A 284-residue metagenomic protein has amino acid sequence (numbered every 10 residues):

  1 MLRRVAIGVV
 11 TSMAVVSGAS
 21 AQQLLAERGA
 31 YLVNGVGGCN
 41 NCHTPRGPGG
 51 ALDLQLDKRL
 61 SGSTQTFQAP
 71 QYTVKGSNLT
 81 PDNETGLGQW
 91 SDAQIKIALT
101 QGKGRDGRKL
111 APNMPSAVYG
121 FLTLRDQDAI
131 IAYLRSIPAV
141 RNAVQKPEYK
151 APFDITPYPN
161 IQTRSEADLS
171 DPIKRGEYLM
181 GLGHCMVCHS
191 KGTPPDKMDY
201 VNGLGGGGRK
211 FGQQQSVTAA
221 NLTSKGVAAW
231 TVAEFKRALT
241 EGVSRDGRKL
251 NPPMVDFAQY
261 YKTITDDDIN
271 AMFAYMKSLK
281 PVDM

Functional and structural regions predicted by a protein language model:
A6-V16: Bacterial N-terminal signal peptides
S17-N34, G47-A51, D154-G181, P195: Electrostatic cytochrome c docking/interface patches
Q22-N40, D53, L124, I173-M186 (+4 more regions): Sequence context surrounding c-type heme c attachment/ligation sites in exported
G29, V36-R46, I95, I130 (+5 more regions): The canonical Cys-X-X-Cys-His
C42-P48, T100, P115, R135-S136 (+2 more regions): Detector for the c-type heme attachment site
K58-Q94, A117-Q127, H184, N202-A238 (+1 more regions): Electron-transfer interface patches adjacent to heme c in soluble/periplasmic c-type cytochromes and di-/multiheme
R105-L122, D246-I264: A cross-kingdom feature marking solvent-exposed beta-strand/loop segments within repeated, beta-rich binding/scaffold
N142-F153: Extended, well-folded interaction surfaces typified by the phenylalanyl-tRNA synthetase beta subunit core
